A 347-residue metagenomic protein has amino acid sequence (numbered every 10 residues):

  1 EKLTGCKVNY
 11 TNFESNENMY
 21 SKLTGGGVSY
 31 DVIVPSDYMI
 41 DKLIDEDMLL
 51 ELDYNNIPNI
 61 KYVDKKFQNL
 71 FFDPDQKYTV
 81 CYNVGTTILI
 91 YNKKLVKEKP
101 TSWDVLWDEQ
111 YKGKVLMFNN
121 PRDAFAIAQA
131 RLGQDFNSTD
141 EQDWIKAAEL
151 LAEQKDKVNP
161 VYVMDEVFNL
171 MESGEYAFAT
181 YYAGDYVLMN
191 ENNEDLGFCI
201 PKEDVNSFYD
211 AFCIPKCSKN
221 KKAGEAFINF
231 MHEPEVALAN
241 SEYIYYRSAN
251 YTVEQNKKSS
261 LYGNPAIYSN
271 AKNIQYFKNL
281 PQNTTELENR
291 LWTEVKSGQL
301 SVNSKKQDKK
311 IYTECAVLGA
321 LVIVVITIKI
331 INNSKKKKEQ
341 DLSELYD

Functional and structural regions predicted by a protein language model:
E1-K42: Early extracytoplasmic/lumenal segment of secretory-pathway proteins
T24, V28-D37, L50-L89, G113-M117: A structural signal for short loop-to-beta-strand junctions that line the ligand-binding cleft of periplasmic/secreted
I44-E51, F67-Q68, D73-K77, L188-I200: Ligand-binding "clamshell"
L50-K61, T79, E194-N206, P215-S218: Short beta-strand->loop
V105-N119: Short loop->beta-strand "edge-of-pocket" segments that line small-molecule binding or catalytic clefts across diverse
L116-N120, A124, A128, F136-C199: Ligand-binding pocket segment of bilobal, Venus flytrap-like solute-binding proteins
N206, D210, P215-Q275: Mature extracytoplasmic/periplasmic domains
K272-Y346: Conserved C-terminal helix/tail region of periplasmic/extracytoplasmic solute-binding proteins
